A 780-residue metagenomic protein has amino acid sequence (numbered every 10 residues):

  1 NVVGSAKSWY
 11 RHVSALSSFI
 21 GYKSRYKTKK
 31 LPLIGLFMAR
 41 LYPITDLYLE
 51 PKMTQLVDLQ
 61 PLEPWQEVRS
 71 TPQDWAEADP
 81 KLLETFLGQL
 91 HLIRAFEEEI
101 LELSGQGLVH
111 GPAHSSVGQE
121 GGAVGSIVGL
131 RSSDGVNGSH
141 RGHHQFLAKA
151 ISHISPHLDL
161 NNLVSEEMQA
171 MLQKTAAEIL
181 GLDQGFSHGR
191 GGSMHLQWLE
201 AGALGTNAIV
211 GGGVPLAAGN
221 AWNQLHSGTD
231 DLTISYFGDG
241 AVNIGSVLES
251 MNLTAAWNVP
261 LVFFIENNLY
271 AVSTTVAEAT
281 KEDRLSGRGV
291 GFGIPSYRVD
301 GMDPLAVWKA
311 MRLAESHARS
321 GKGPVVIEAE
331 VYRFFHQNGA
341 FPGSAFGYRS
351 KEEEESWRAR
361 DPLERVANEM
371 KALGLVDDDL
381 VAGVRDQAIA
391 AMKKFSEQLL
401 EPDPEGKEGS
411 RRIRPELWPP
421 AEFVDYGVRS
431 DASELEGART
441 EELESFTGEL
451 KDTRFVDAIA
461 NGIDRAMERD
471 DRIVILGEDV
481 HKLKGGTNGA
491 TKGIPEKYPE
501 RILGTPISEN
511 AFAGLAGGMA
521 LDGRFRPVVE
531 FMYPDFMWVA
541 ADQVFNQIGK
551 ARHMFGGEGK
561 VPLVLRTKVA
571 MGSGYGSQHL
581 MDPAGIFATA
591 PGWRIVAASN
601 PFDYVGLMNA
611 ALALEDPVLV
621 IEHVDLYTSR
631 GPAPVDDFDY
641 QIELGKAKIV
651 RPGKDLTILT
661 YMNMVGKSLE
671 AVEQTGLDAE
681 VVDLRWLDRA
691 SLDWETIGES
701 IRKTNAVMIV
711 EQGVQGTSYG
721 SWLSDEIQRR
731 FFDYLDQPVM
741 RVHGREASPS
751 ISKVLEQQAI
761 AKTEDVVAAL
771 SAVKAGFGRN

Functional and structural regions predicted by a protein language model:
V2, V13-A15, K23, K27: Short hydrophobic alpha-helical segments enriched in small aliphatic residues
G21, F37-G122, F335-Q337, F341-Y498 (+2 more regions): Conserved acidic/glycine
E98, Q106-W257, T275-K281, S286 (+3 more regions): Cofactor-binding active-site loop characterized by glycine-rich and histidine/acidic residues
G122-V124, A201-L269, V299-H317, H481-G559 (+2 more regions): Thiamine diphosphate
I265-E397, E401, E405-G406, G493 (+3 more regions): Thiamine diphosphate
G574-L659: Phosphate/diphosphate-binding glycine-rich loops and adjacent basic-rich segments that engage nucleotide
